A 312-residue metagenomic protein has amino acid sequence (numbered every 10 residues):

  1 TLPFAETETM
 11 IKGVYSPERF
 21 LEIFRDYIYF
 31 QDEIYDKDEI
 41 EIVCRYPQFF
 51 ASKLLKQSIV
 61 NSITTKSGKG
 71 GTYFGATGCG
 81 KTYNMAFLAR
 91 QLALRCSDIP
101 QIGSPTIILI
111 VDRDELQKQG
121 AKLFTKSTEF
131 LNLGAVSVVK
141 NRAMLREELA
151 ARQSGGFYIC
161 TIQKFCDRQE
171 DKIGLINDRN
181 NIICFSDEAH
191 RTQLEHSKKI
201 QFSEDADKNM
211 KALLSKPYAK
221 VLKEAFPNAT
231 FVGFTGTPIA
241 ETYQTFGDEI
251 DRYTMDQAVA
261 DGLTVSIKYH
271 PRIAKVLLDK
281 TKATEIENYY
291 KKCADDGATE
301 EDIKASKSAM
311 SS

Functional and structural regions predicted by a protein language model:
T1-T106, E115-L131, Q153, F157 (+5 more regions): ATP-dependent helicase/translocase motor core
A76-T77, H190, K211-T242, G262: Conserved helicase ATPase motor motifs in RecA-like P-loop NTPase domains
N84-L88, Q119-K126, T161, C184 (+6 more regions): Alpha-helical scaffold elements adjacent to nucleotide-binding pockets in ATP/GTP-utilizing enzyme cores
S104-P105, N180-N181, F226-T230, I250 (+1 more regions): Short glycine-/polar-rich loops that comprise or flank the Walker A/P-loop and associated switch/sensor motifs
D114-L116, Q163-D167, A189-R191, G236-E241 (+1 more regions): Conserved nucleotide-binding/hydrolysis micro-motifs of P-loop NTPases
K126-E170, L175: Inter-Walker segment of RecA-like/P-loop motor cores
G155-V221: Conserved RecA-like ASCE ATPase "motif II neighborhood" in helicase/translocase motors
Y243-S312: Interdomain helical connector at the RecA1-RecA2 junction of SF1/SF2 helicase-like NTPases
